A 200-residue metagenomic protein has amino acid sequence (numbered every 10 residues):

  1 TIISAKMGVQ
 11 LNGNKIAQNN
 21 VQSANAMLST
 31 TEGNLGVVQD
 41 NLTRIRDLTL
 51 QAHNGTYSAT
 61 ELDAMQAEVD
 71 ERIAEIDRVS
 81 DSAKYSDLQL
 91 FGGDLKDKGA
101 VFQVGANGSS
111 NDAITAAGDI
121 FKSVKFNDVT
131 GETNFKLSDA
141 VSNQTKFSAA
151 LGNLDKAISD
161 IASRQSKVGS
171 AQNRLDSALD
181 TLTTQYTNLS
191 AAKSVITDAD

Functional and structural regions predicted by a protein language model:
T1-D200: Primary detection of the long, small/polar-rich alpha-helical "axial" segments characteristic of bacterial flagellar
